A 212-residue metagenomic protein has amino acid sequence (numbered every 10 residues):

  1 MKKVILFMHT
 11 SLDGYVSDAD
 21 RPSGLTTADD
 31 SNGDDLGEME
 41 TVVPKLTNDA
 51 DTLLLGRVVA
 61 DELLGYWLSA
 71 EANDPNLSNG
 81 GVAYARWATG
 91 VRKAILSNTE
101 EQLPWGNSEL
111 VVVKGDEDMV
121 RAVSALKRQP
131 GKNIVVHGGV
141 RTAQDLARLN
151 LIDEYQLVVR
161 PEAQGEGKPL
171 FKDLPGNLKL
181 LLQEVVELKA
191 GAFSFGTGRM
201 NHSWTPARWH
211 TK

Functional and structural regions predicted by a protein language model:
M1-K212: Enzymes that bind and transform nitrogen-containing heteroaromatic metabolites
